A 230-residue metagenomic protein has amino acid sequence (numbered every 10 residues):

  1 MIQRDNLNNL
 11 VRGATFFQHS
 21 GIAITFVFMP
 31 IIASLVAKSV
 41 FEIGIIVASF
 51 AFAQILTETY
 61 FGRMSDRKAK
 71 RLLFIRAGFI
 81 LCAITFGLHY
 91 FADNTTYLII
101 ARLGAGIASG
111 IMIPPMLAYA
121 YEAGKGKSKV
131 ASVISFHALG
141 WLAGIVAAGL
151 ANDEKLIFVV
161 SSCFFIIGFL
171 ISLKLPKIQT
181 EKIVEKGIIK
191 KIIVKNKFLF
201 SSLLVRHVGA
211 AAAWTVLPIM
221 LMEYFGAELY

Functional and structural regions predicted by a protein language model:
I2-A51, N196-S202, R206-Y230: Helix-loop boundary and gating motifs at the non-cytosolic
A14-T15, H19, F86, N94-G106 (+2 more regions): Helical-face signature of the major facilitator-like transporter fold
A37, A69, F91-D93: Helix-breaking motifs and short loop linkers at transmembrane-helix boundaries and internal kinks in secondary membrane
A51-T59, W141-L142: Residue-level signature of mid-helix packing/kink "hotspots" within the transmembrane helices of 12-pass Major
T57-A69: Helix-to-loop junctions at the C-terminal end of transmembrane segments in multipass secondary transporters
L73-G87: Structural signature of the two symmetry-related core transmembrane helices
A101-H137: Cytoplasmic helix-loop-helix junction between adjacent transmembrane helices in 12-TM secondary transporters
I157-L173: Symmetry-related core transmembrane helices of the 12-TM Major Facilitator Superfamily/SLC fold
